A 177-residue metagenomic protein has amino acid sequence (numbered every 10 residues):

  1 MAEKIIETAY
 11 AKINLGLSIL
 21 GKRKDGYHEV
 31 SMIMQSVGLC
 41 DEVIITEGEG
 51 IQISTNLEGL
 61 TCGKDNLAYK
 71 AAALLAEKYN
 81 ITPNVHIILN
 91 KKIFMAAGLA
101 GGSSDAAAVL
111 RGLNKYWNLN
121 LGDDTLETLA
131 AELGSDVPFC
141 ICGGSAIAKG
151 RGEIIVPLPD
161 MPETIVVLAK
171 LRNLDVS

Functional and structural regions predicted by a protein language model:
A2-T8, K12, G16-S18, K22-M32 (+1 more regions): ATP-dependent small-molecule kinase catalytic core of the GHMP/sugar-kinase superfamily and closely related
E3-P83, A96: N-terminal beta-alpha supersecondary unit
A68, A97-D123, F139: DPxDG-like acidic metal-binding loop motif
A76-H86, G112-A131: Phosphate-handling active-site elements
I87-M95: Membrane-embedded alpha-helical segments that form the functional core of polytopic membrane enzymes, especially those
